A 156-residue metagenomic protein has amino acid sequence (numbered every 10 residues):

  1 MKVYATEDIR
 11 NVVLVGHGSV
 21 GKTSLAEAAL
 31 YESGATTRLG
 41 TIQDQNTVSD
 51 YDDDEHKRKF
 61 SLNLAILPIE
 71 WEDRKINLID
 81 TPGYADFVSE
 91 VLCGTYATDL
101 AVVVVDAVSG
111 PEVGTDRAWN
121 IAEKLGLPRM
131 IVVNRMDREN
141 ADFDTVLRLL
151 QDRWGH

Functional and structural regions predicted by a protein language model:
M1-P111, A118, T145, L149 (+1 more regions): P-loop NTPase switch module centered on the Walker A-proximal segment
D106-V108, M130-D142: G-domain G4 guanine-recognition motif of GTPases
L125-P128: A short helix->loop->beta-strand "cap" motif at the edges of active sites that frequently abuts
